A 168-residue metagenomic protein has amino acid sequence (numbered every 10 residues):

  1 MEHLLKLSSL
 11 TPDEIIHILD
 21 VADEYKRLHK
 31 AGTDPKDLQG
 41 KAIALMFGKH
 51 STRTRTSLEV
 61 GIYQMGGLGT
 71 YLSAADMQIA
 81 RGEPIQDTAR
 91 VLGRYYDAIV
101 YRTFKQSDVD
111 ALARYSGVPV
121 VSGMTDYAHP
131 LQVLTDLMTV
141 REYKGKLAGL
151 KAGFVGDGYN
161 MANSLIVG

Functional and structural regions predicted by a protein language model:
M1-T56, V60, A128: Positively charged, low-complexity intrinsically disordered leader regions
E14-E24, V91, A111, T135-E142 (+2 more regions): Alpha-helical scaffold segments in soluble metabolic enzymes
V21-L28, M65, Y95, P119 (+2 more regions): Change "in soluble alpha/beta enzymes" to "in soluble alpha/beta proteins
K36-R141: Phosphate/diphosphate ligand-binding glycine-rich loop within oxidoreductases
G48-G61, E142-G168: Glycine-rich phosphate/diphosphate-binding loop of Rossmann-like nucleotide-binding domains
